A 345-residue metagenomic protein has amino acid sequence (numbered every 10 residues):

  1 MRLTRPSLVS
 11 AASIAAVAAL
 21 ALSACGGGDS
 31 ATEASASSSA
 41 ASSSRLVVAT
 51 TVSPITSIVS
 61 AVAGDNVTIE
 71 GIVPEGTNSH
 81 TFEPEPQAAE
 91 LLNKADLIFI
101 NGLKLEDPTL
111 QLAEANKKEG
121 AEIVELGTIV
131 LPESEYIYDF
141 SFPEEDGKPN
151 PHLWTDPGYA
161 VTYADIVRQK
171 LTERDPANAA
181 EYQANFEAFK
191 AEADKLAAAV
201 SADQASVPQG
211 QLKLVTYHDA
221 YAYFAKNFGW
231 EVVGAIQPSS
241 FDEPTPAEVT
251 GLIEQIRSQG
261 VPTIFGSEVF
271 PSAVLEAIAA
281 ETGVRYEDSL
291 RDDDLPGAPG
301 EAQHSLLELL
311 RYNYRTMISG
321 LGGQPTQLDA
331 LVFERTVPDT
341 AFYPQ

Functional and structural regions predicted by a protein language model:
R2-I14, A21-Q345: Extracytoplasmic metal-acquisition and chelation regions
